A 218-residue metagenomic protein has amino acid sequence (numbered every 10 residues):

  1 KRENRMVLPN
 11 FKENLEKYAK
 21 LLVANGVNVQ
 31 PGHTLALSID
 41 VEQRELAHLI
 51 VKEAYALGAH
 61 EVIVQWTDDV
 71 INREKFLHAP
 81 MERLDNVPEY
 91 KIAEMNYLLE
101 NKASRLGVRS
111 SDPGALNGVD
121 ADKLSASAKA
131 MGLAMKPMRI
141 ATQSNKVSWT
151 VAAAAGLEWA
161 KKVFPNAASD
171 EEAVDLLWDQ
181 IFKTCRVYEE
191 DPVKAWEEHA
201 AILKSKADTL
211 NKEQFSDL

Functional and structural regions predicted by a protein language model:
K1-R5: N-terminal amphipathic/basic-hydrophobic helices that include classical n-h-c signal peptides and signal-anchor
M6-L218: Active-site bordering "gate/hinge" segments that shape substrate access to catalytic or cofactor-binding pockets
